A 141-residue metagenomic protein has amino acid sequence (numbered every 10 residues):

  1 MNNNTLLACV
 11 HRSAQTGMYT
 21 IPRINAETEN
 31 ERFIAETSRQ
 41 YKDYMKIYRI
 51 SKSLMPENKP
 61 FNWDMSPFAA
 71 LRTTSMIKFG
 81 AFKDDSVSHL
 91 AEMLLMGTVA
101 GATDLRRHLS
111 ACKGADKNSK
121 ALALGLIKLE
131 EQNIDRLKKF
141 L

Functional and structural regions predicted by a protein language model:
M1-N3, G17, T28-N30, P56-E57 (+2 more regions): Generic detector of short, locally flexible boundary/turn motifs and exposed helical patches
M1-T28, H89-K113: Alpha-helical bundle segments that constitute or directly flank the non-heme di-iron/ferroxidase center
N2-V10, E31-I50, V87-M93, D116-L129: Alpha-helical scaffold segments that form or flank carboxylate-/histidine-based iron centers
R12-R23, K42, K46-R49, A69-T73 (+3 more regions): Generic structural signal for well-ordered, non-membrane alpha-helices
E29, M55, K59, S86 (+3 more regions): Long, hydrophobic, amphipathic alpha-helical segments used as structural scaffolds
A35-L71, R136-L141: Conserved alpha-helical segments that form or flank metal/cofactor-binding pockets of metalloenzymes
S53-M96, A100-A102: Carboxylate-rich helix-loop segments that flank metal/cofactor sites and access channels in metalloenzymes
G97-L141: Preference for long, well-ordered alpha-helical segments
